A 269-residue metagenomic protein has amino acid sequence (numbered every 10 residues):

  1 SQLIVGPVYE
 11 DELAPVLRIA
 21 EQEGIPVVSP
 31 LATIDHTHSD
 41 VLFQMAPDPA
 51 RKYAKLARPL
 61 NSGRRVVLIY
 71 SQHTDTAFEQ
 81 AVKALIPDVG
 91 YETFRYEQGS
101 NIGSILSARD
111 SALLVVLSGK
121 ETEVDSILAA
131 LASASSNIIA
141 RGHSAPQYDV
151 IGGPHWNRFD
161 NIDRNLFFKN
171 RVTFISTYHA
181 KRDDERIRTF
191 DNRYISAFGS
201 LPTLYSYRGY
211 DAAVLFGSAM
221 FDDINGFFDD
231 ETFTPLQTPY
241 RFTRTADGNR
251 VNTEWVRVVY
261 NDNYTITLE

Functional and structural regions predicted by a protein language model:
S1-V8, V27-P30, R65-S71, D110-L128 (+2 more regions): Periplasmic-binding protein-like
V5-L85, R158-D160: Extracytoplasmic ligand/sensor domains, especially the bilobed periplasmic-binding protein
P7-A14, P47-R51, Q72-A77, S118-D125 (+2 more regions): Soluble non-cytosolic domains of exported or imported proteins
P15-I19, Q80-V82, S104-I105, S126-A134 (+1 more regions): A short acidic, amphipathic alpha-helical/loop segment
R18-I25, N61-S62, P87, A132-S136 (+3 more regions): Sec-exported extracytoplasmic/periplasmic mature domains
P87-R109: A short, well-structured beta->alpha microelement
L128-R208: Extracellular/periplasmic periplasmic-binding protein-like sensory domains
G199-S206, Y210, G217-L268: Segments of small-molecule ligand-sensing domains
